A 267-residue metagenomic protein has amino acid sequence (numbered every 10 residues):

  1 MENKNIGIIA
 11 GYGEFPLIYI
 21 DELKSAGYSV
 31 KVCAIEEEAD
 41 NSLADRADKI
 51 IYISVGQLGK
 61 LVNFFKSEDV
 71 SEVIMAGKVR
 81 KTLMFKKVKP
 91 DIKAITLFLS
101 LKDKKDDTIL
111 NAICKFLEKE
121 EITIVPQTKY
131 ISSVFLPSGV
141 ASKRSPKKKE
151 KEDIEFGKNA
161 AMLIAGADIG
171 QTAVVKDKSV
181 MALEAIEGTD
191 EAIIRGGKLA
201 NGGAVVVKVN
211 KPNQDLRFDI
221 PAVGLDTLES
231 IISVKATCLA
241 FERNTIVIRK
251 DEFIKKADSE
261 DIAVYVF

Functional and structural regions predicted by a protein language model:
E2-I35: N-terminal basic/disordered segments at the start of proteins
N5-G7, S29-K31, K49, S71-V73 (+9 more regions): Structural motif
Y12-F15, V79-K81, I246: Gly/Ser/Thr-rich loops at beta-strand to alpha-helix junctions that form or flank small-molecule/cofactor-binding
G13-F15, L23, E37, Y52 (+2 more regions): Conserved mixed alpha/beta catalytic, RNA-binding, or beta-rich assembly cores of soluble enzyme, regulatory
I35-N63, S67, V88-T96, E191-F267: Feature captures the catalytic cores and cofactor-binding loops of soluble hydro-lyases/lyases that act on carboxylate
D40, T82-L83, V134, I248: Generic structural signal for helix capping and beta-alpha/helix-loop junctions
Q57-S67, K81-L83, L101-D107, E150-A161 (+1 more regions): Short, basic, helix/turn surface patches
L61-K129: N-terminal glycine-rich phosphate/adenylate-binding segment common to multiple enzyme folds
